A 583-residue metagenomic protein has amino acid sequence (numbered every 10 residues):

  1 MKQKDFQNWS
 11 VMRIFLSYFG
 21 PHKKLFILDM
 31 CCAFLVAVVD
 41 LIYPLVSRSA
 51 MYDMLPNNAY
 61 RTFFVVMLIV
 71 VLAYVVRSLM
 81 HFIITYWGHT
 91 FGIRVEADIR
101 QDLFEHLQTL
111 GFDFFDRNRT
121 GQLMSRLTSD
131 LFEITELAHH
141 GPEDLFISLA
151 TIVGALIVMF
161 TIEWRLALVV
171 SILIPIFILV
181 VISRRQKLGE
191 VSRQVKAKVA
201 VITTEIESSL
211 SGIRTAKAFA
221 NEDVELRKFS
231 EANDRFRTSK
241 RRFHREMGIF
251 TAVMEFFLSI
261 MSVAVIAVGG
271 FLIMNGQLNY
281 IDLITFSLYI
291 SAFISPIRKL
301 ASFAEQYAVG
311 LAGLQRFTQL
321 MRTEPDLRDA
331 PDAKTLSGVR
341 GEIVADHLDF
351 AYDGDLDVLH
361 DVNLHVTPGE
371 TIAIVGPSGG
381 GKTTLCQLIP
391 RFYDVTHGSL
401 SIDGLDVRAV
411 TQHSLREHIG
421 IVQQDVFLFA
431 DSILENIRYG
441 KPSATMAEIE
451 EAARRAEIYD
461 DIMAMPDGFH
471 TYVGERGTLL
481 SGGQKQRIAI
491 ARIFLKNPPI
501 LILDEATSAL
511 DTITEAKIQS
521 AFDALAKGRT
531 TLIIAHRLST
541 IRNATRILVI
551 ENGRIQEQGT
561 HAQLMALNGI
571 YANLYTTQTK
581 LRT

Functional and structural regions predicted by a protein language model:
M1-D40, L55-V66, I84-G92, I99 (+10 more regions): Membrane-integrated ABC transporters
K2-D5, I93, Q101-E133, T204-K228 (+5 more regions): Short intracellular "coupling" helices and adjacent cytoplasmic loop segments at the cytosolic face of multi-pass
G20, F26-M80, F160-R165, G276-Y280: Transmembrane helix-loop-helix hairpins at lipid-water interfaces of multipass membrane proteins, especially the type-1
P21-K24, F112-D113, S129-A138, P142 (+7 more regions): An intracellular "coupling" helix at the cytosolic face of ABC transporter transmembrane type-1 domains
I42-P44, R48, A73-V76, P142-R185 (+1 more regions): A hydrophobic transmembrane-helix motif
I69-V76, I206, V253-F256, I260 (+2 more regions): Hydrophobic transmembrane alpha-helices
N221, R245, F293-L320: Cytosolic ends of transmembrane helices, especially the final helix of ABC transmembrane type-1 domains
D329, L336-T583: ABC-type nucleotide-binding domain
